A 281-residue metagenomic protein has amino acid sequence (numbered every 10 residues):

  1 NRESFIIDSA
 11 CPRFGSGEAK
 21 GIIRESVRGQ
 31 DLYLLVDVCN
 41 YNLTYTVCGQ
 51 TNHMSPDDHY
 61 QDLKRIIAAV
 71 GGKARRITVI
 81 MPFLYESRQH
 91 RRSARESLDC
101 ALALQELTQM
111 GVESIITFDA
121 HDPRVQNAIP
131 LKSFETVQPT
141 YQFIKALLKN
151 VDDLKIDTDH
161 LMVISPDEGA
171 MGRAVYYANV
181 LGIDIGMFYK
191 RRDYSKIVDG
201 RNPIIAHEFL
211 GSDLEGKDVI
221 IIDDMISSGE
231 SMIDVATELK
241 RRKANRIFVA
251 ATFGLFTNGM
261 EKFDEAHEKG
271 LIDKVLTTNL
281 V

Functional and structural regions predicted by a protein language model:
N1-V281: PRPP-associated nucleotide enzymes
